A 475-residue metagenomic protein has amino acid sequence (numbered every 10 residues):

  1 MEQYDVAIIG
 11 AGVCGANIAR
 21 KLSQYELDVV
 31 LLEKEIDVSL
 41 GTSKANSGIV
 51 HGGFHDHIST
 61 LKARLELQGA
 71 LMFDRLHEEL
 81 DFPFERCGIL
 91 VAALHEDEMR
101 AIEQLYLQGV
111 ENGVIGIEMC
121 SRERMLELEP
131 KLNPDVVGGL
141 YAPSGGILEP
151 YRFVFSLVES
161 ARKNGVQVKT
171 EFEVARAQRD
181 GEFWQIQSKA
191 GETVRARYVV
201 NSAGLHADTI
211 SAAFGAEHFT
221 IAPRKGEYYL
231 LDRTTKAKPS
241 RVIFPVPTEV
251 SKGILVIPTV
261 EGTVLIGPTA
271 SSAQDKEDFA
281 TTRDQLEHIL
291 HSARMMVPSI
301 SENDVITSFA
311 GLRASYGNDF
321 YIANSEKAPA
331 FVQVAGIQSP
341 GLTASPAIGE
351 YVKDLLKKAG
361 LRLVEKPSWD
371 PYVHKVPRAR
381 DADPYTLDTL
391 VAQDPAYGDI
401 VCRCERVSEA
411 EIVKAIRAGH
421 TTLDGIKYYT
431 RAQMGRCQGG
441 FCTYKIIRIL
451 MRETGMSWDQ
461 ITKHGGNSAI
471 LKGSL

Functional and structural regions predicted by a protein language model:
D5-L31: N-terminal Rossmann-like FAD-binding beta1-loop-alpha1 element of flavoenzymes
N17, A177-E182, I186-G267, S271-A280 (+2 more regions): Flavin-dependent oxidoreductases
Q24-K44: Glycine-rich FAD pyrophosphate-binding loop
G48-L128, G253-I254: Dinucleotide-binding Rossmann-like beta1-alpha1 core, especially the glycine-rich loop that anchors the ADP
R64-L67, A92-A101, L140-E159, F279-D284 (+2 more regions): Short beta-strand to alpha-helix junction loop
L140-Y198: Helical element adjacent to the flavin cofactor pocket in flavoenzyme catalytic cores
S251, V260-E261, S272, E277-I400 (+3 more regions): C-terminal catalytic lobe of FAD-dependent flavoproteins
E277, S408-G419, F441-W458: Iron-sulfur (Fe-S) cluster-binding segments and ferredoxin-like electron-carrier domains, especially [2Fe-2S]
